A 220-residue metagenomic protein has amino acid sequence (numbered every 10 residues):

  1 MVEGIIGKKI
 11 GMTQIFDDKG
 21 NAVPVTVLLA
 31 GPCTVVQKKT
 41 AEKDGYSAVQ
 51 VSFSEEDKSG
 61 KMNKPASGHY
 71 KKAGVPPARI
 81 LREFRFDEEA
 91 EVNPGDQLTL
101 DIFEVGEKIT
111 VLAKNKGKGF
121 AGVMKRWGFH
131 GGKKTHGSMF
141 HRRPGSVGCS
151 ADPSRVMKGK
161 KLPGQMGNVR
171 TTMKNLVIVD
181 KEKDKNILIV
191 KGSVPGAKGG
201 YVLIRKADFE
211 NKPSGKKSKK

Functional and structural regions predicted by a protein language model:
M1-K220: Extended basic (Lys/Arg/His-rich) segments that typically form rRNA-contacting surfaces in ribosomal proteins
